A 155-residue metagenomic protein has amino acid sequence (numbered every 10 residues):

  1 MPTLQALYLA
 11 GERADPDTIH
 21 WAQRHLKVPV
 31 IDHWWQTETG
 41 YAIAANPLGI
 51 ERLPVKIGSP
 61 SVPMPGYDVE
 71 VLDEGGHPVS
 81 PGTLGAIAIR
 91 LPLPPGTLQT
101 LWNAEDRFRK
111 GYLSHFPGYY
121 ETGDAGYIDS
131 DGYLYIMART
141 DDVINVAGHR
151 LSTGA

Functional and structural regions predicted by a protein language model:
M1-P54, D68, G76-H77: Gly/Ser/Thr-rich phosphate-binding loop
G11, W35, S61, D124 (+1 more regions): Active-site glycine-centered loops adjacent to acidic/histidine catalytic or metal-binding residues that shape
A14, V71, L151: Glycine-/small-residue-rich active-site loops that bind phosphorylated ligands and cofactors
I57-P63, P78, G111, F116-P117: Short Gly/Pro-enriched turn/cap motifs at secondary-structure boundaries
S61, S80-T83, Q99-L101: Active-site glycine/GP-rich loop and adjacent strand/helix microenvironment that borders small-molecule binding pockets
D68-V69, A125: Generic short beta-strand
E70-L91, S130-D131: Conserved beta-loop-beta connector loops within the AMP-binding
A88-G154: Conserved ATP-binding/catalytic segment of the ANL
